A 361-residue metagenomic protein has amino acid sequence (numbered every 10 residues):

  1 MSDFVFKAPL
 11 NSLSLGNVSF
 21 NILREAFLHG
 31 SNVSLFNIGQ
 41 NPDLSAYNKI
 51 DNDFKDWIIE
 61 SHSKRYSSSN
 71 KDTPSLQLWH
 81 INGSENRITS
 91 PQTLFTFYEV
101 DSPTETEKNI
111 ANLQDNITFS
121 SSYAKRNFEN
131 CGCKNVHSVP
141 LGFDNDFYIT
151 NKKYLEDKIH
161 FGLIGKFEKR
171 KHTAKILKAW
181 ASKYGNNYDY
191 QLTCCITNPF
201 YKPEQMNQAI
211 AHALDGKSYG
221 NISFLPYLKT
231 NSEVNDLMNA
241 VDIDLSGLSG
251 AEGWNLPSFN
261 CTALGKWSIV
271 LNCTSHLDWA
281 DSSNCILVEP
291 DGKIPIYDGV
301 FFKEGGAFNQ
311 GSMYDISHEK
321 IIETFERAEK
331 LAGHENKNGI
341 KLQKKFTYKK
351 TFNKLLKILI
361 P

Functional and structural regions predicted by a protein language model:
M1-D72: N-terminal pre-catalytic "stem/leader" segment of glycosyltransferase-like enzymes
L44-E129, E233: Extended catalytic core of nucleotide-activated donor transferases of GT-like folds
E105-T106, G142-I159: Acidic anion/phosphate-binding donor-loop and adjacent secondary structure in glycosyltransferase catalytic cores
Y154-K171, L177-W180, L192-C194: Conserved donor-binding/catalytic core segment of Leloir-type glycosyltransferases
P203-S232, D236: Nucleotide-activated donor-binding/catalytic signature segment of Leloir-type glycosyltransferases, i.e., the conserved
D236-G253, K266: Acidic donor-binding loop of glycosyltransferase active sites
W267-V270, I286-V288: Short hydrophobic beta-strand element within catalytic cores of glycosyltransferases and related nucleotide-activated
S312-E323, E329-L359: A charged, aromatic-enriched C-terminal amphipathic alpha-helix characteristic of glycosyltransferases across folds
